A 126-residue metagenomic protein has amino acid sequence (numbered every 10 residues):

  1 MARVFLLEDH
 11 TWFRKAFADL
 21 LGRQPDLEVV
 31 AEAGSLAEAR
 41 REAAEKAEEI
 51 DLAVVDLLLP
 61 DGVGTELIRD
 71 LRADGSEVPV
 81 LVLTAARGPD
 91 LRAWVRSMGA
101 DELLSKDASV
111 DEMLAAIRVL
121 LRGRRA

Functional and structural regions predicted by a protein language model:
E8: Conserved acidic carboxylate
E32-L52: Acidic, metal-coordinating helix/loop segments flanking the phosphotransfer/catalytic sites of two-component signaling
S35, V63-E66: Acidic catalytic/metal-coordinating carboxylates
D56-L57, T84: Active-site residues of response regulator receiver
P60, G88: The feature encodes the CheY-like receiver
T65-S76: Short amphipathic alpha-helix used as the core "switch/output" element in two-component signaling
D90, A108-L121, R125: C-terminal output helix
